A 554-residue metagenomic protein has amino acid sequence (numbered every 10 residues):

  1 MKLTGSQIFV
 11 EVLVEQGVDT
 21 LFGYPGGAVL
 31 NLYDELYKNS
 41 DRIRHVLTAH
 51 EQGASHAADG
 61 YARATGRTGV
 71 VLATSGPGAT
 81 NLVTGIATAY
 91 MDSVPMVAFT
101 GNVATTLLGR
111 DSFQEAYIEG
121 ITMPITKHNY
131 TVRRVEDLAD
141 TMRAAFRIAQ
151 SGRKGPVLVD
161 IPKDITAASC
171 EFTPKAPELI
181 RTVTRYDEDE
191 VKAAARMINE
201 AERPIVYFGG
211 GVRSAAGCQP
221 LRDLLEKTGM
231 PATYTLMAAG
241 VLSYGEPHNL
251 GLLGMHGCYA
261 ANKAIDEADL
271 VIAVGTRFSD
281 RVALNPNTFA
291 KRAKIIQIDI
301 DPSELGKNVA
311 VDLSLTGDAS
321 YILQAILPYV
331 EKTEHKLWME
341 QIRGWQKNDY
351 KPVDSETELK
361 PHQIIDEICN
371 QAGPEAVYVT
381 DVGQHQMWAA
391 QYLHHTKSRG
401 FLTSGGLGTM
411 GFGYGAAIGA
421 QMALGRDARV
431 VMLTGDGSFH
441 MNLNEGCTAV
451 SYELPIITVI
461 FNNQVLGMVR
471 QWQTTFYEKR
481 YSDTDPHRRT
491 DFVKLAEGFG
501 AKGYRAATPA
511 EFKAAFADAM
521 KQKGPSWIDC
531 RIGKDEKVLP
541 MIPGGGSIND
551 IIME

Functional and structural regions predicted by a protein language model:
M1-V330, E367, Q371-P374, R429 (+5 more regions): N-terminal alpha/beta PP-like core and its mobile active-site loop of ThDP/TPP-dependent enzymes
I8, L47-A49, Y378, N442 (+1 more regions): Hydrophobic transmembrane-helix microenvironments that flank and shape a buried ionizable site
F9-V10, V14-D19, G27, L32-Y37 (+2 more regions): Active-site diphosphate/adenylate-binding microenvironment
Y61, T80, E334-D354, A420 (+2 more regions): Charged, low-complexity, helix-prone segments enriched in Lys/Glu/Asp/Gln
G69-V71, V159, Y378, F401 (+1 more regions): Well-ordered beta-strand positions enriched in small/hydrophobic/aromatic, beta-favoring residues
F99, L107-Q114, G306-N308, S314-T316 (+2 more regions): Thiamine diphosphate
E136, P174, A195-R196, R292-Q384 (+2 more regions): Phosphate/pyrophosphate-binding active-site segments
Y207, V379, T434: Short hydrophobic beta-strand that contains or immediately precedes a catalytic carboxylate
